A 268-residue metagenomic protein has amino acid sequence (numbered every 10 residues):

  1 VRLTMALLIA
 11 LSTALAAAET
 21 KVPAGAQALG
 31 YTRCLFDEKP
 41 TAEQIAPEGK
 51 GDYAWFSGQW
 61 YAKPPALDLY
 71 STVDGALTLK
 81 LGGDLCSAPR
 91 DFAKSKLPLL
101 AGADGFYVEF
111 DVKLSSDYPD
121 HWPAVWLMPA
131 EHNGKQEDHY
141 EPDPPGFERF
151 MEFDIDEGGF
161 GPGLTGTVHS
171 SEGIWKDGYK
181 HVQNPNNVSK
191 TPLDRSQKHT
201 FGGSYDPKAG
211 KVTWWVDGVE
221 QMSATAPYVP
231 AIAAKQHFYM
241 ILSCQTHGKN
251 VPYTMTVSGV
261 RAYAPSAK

Functional and structural regions predicted by a protein language model:
T4-T13: Bacterial N-terminal signal peptides
E19-A54: Extracellular carbohydrate-recognition regions
T20-A24, V229-K268: Ligand-recognition surfaces built from glycine- and aromatic
L69-S87: Short carbohydrate-recognition loop motifs
G82-V168: Secretory/extracellular carbohydrate-interaction modules and structurally similar beta-sandwich "look-alikes"
G173-T200: Short, aromatic/His-centered strand-loop micro-motif at the edge of beta-sheets
Q197-T213: Localized edge beta-strand/strand-to-loop motifs within extracellular or lumenal beta-rich domains
W215-G218: Short strand-turn-strand beta-turns centered on an Asx-Gly dipeptide
